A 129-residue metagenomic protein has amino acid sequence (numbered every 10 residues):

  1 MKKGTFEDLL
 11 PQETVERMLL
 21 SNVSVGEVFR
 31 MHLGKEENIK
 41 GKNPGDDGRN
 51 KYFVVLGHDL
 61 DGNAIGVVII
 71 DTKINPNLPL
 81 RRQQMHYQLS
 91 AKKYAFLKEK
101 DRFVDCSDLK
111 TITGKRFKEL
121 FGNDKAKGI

Functional and structural regions predicted by a protein language model:
M1, Y87-I129: C-terminal terminal-subdomain/extension
M1-L9: Short, basic/aromatic beta-hairpin or loop at an interaction surface
Q12-M18: Short alpha-helix capping/helix-loop boundary micro-motifs
V25-V28: Loop/turn positions that initiate beta-strands
I39-K93: Compact nucleic-acid interaction/catalytic patches
